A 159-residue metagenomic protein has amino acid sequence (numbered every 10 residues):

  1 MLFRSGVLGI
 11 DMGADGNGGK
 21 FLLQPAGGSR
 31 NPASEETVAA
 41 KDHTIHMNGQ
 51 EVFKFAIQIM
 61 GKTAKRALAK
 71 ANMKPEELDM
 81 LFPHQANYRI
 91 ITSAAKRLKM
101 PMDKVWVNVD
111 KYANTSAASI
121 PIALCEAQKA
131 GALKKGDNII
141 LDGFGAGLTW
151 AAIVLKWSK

Functional and structural regions predicted by a protein language model:
M1-K54, Q58, K62, F144 (+1 more regions): Condensing-enzyme catalytic core mediating Claisen C-C bond formation in acyl metabolism
V52, A67-A71: Short helix-to-loop capping/linker segments positioned immediately adjacent to catalytic or ligand/cofactor-binding
I57, G61-K62, L68, D79-K159: Claisen-condensing/thiolase-fold acyl-transfer catalytic domains that form or cleave C-C bonds in fatty acid
N72-E77: Short, surface-exposed connector motifs at secondary-structure boundaries
